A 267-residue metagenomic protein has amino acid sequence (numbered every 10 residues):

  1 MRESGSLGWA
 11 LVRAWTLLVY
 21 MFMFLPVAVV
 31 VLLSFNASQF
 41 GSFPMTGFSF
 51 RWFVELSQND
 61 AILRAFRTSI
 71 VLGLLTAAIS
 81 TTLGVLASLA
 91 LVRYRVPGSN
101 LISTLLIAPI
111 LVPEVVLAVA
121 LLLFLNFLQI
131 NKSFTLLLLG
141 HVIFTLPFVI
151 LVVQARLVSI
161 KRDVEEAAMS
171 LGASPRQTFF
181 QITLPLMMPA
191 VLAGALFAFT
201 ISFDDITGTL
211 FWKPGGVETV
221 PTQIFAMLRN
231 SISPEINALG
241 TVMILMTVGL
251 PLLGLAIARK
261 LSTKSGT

Functional and structural regions predicted by a protein language model:
M1-D60, R64-R67, V71, G249 (+1 more regions): N-terminal, non-cleaved signal-anchor transmembrane helix
M1-W9, L74-L106, L123, F179 (+1 more regions): Transmembrane-helix boundary motif in ABC transporter permease subunits
R2-A14, G98, Q154-E165, M169 (+2 more regions): C-terminal transmembrane helix and the adjacent membrane-cytosol boundary/short C-terminal tail of inner/organellar
S4-G8, S38, F53-A61, F203-L253 (+1 more regions): Interhelical loop and adjacent transmembrane-helix boundary motif in polytopic membrane transport permeases
A14-W15, Y20-V27, I143, V149-Q154 (+2 more regions): Transmembrane alpha-helices
G41, M45, F50, G98-S99 (+3 more regions): Membrane-interfacial helix termini and adjacent extracytoplasmic/periplasmic loops of multi-pass transporters
L63, R67, V71-L83, A87 (+7 more regions): Hydrophobic alpha-helical transmembrane segments of multipass integral membrane proteins, especially permease/channel
R64-S69, L123-F148, M188-A190, A195 (+1 more regions): Loop-to-helix entry region at the N-terminal start of transmembrane alpha-helices in multi-pass membrane transporters
